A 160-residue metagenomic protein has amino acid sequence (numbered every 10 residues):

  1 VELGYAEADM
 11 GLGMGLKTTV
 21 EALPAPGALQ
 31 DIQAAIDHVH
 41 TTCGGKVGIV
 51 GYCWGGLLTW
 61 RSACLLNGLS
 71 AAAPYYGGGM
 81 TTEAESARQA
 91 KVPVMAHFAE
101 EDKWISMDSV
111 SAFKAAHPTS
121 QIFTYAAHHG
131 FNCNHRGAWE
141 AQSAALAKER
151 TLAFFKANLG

Functional and structural regions predicted by a protein language model:
V1-G160: N-terminal cap/leader regions of alpha/beta-hydrolase-fold enzymes, predominantly small-molecule hydrolases
